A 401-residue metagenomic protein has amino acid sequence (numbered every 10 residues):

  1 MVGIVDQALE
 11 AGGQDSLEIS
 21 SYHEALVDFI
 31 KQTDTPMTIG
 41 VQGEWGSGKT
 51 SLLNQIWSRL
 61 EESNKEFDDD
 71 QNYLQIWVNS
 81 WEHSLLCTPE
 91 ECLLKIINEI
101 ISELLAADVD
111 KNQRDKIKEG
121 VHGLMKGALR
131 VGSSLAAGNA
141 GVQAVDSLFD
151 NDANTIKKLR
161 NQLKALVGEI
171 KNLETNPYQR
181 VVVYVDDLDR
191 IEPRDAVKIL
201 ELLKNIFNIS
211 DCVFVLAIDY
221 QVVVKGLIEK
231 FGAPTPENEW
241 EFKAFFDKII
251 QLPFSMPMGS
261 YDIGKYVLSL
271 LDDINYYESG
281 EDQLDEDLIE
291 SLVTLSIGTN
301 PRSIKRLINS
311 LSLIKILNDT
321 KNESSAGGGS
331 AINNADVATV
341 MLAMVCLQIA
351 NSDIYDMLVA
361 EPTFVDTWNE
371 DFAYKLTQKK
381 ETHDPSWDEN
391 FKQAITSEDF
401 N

Functional and structural regions predicted by a protein language model:
M1-S20, E24-T35, I39, S47 (+9 more regions): The feature marks long, low-complexity, polar/acidic/proline-rich intrinsically disordered regions embedded in large
T38-Q42, W77, Y184: Short hydrophobic/aromatic beta-strand immediately N-terminal to the Walker A/P-loop
Q42, G46, D186-E192, V197 (+1 more regions): Catalytic acidic motif of RecA-like/P-loop NTPases
S63-H83: Conserved catalytic segments around the Walker B and adjacent sensor/switch elements of P-loop NTPase domains
N79, L86, Q251-D262: Conserved AAA+ ATPase "SRH/arginine-finger" region at the nucleotide-binding site
C87-A107: Conserved NTP-binding/hydrolysis module of P-loop NTPases
F207-N238: Sensor-1/coupling segment of RecA-like P-loop NTPase cores
F231-M256: A short helix-turn-beta junction within AAA+ P-loop NTPase domains corresponding to the substrate/partner-engaging
